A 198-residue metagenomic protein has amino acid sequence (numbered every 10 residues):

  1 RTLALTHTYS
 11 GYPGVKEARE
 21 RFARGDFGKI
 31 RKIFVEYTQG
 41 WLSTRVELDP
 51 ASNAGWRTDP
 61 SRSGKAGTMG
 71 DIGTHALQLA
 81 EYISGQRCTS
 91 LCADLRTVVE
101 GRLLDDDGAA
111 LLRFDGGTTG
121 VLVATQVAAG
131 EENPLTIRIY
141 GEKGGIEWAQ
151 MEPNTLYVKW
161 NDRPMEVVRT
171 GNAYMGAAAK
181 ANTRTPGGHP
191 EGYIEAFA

Functional and structural regions predicted by a protein language model:
R1-L3, T118-T119: Short, surface-exposed connector motifs at secondary-structure boundaries
T2-A4, Y9-R102, L156: Predominantly a Rossmann-like dinucleotide-binding segment in NAD(P)-dependent oxidoreductases
A4-E17, E131-Y140, P164: Short, charge-rich amphipathic segments
Y9, D71, G130, G192-A196: Residue-level detector of secondary-structure boundary/capping sites
A51, S63-G64, A124, G141 (+1 more regions): Residue-level signal for pocket-adjacent positions within structured domains
R57, Y82, S90, A109 (+3 more regions): C-terminal glycine/acidic-rich active-site capping loop/insertion
H75-L77, G85-L91, V98-T119, A124-G144 (+1 more regions): Glycine-rich, aromatic-lined ligand/substrate-binding cores of catalytic and carbohydrate-binding domains
